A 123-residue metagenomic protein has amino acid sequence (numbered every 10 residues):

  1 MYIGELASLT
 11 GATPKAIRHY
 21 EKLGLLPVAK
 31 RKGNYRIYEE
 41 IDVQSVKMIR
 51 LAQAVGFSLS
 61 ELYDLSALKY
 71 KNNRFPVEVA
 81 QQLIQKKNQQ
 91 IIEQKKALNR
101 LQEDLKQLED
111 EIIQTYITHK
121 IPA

Functional and structural regions predicted by a protein language model:
Y2-E5, P27, E40-A123: Arg/Lys-rich, alpha-helical DNA-contact motif
L6, T13-A16: Short glycine/proline-centered loop/turn elements that form peptide/ligand docking sites
A7, E21: The alpha-helix within a helix-turn-helix
I17-R18, I49: Short, hydrophobic-biased segments on the C-terminal half of alpha helices that form "recognition helices"
Y20, G33-N34, L65: Residue-level "edge-of-site" marker
L26-G33: Beta-hairpin "wing" of winged helix-turn-helix
N34-E40: Minor-groove-contacting beta-hairpin "wing" of winged helix-turn-helix DNA-binding domains
